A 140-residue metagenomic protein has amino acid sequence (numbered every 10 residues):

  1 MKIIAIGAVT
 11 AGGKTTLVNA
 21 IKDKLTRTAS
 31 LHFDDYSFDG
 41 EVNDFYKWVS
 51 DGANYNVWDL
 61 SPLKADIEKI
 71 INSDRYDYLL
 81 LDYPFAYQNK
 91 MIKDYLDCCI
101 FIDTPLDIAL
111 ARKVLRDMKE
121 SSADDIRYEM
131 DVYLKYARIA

Functional and structural regions predicted by a protein language model:
I4-A5: Short hydrophobic/aromatic beta-strand immediately N-terminal to the Walker A/P-loop
V9-T10: The conserved Walker
K14: Conserved lysine of the Walker
L17-V18, K22: Post-Walker A alpha-helix
K24-T26, Y95-L96: Short, structured coil segments at secondary-structure junctions
A29-H32, S37-Y83: Conserved nucleotide-sensing/catalytic segment adjacent to the nucleotide-binding pocket in NTP-handling enzymes
Y95-R116: Conserved phosphate-donor/acceptor-positioning beta-strand/loop module used by diverse small-molecule
E120-A140: Small-molecule kinase domains that catalyze NTP-dependent phosphoryl transfer to phosphate-bearing small molecules
